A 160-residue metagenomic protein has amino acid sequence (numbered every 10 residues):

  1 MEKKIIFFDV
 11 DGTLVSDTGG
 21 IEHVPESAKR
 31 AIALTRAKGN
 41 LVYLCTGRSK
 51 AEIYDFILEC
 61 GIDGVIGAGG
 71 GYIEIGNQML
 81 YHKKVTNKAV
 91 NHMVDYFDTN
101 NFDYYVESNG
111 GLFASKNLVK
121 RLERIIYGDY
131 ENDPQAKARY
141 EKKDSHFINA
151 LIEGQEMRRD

Functional and structural regions predicted by a protein language model:
E2-K4, G61: Short loop/turn microsegments at loop-to-beta-strand junctions
K4-G20, L44, M93: Asp-based phosphoryl-transfer active-site loop
F7-F8, G12, Y72-E74, R158: Short, basic/glycine-rich phosphate-binding loops at helix/coil junctions that contact nucleotide phosphates
E22-V24: A short acidic/small-residue loop/turn micro-motif
A28-E131: Active-site phosphate-binding/coordination module
D103-Y105, A138-R139, R158: Short, structured loop/turn "capping" segments at alpha-beta junctions
R121-A150: Acidic, His- and aromatic-enriched active-site or binding-groove loops in soluble protein domains that engage sugars
G154-Q155: Intrinsically disordered, proline/serine/threonine/tyrosine-rich low-complexity regions that carry short linear
